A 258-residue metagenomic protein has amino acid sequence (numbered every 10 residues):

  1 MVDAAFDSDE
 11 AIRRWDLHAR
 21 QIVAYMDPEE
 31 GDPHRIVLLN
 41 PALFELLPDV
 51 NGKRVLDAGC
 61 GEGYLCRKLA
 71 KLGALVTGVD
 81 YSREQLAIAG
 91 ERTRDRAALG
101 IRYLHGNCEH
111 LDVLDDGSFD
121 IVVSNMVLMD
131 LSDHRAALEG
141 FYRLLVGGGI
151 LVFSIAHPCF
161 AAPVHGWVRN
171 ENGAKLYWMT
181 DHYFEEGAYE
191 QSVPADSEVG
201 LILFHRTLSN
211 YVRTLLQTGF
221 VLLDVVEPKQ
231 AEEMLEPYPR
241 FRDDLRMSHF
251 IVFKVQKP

Functional and structural regions predicted by a protein language model:
M1-N51, Y64, K68, Q85-I88 (+2 more regions): Conserved class I S-adenosyl-L-methionine
L56-A58, E62-H110: Class I SAM-dependent methyltransferase SAM/SAH-binding core
E109, V113-I121: A short acidic, Gly/Pro-enriched loop at the edge of an enzyme's catalytic core that lines a small-molecule cofactor
I121-H134: A short SAM/SAH-binding and catalytic strip from SAM-dependent methyltransferases
R135-I150: A short glycine-rich, Lys/Arg-flanked "PGG" loop and its adjoining helix->strand segment in the class I
I150-E190: Conserved class I S-adenosyl-L-methionine
I202-V225: Short alpha-helix
T218-F220, Y238-P258: Core SAM-dependent methyltransferase catalytic element
